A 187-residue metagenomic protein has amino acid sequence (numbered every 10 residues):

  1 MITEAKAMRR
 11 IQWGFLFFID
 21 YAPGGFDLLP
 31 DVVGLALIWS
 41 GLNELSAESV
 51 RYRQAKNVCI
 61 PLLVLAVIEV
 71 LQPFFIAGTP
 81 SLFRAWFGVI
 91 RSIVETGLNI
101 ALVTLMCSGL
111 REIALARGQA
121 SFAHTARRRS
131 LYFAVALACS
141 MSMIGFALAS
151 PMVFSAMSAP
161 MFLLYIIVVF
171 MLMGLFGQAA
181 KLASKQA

Functional and structural regions predicted by a protein language model:
M1-E44: N-terminal topogenic module of multi-pass integral membrane proteins
I2-I11, S49-I60, R128-L131: Membrane-interfacial loop-to-transmembrane alpha-helix junctions, especially the N-terminal start
A22, L71-L82, M141-V153: Juxtamembrane "helix-exit" motif on the non-cytosolic side of transmembrane helices
L35, L65-E69, R91-S108, Y165: Generic alpha-helical transmembrane segments
I38-W39, V103, V135-A187: C-terminal transmembrane-bundle signature of multipass membrane proteins, characterized by strong activation on
N43-K56, S81-F83, L115-T125: Membrane-interface helix-boundary motifs at transmembrane edges
L82-E95, P151-F162: Non-cytosolic membrane-interface motifs at loop->transmembrane helix junctions
S108-C139, A179-A187: Membrane-helix boundary/juxtamembrane motif in polytopic membrane proteins
